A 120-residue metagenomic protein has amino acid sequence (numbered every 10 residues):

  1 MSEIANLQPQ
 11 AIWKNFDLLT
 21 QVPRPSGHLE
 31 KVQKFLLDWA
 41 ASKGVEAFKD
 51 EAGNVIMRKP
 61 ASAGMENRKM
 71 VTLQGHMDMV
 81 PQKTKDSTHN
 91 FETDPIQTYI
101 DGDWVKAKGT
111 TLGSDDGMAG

Functional and structural regions predicted by a protein language model:
M1-V22: N-terminal hydrophobic or amphipathic helices/low-complexity stretches enriched in small/hydrophobic/Pro/Gly
E3-L7, G27, T111-D115: Alpha-helix capping and helix-loop boundary segments enriched in small/acidic/polar residues
Q10, E30-K31, M118: Residue-level recognition of alpha-helix initiation/capping sites
D17-T20, A40, G44, P81: Structural signal for hydrophobic packing residues in well-ordered secondary-structure cores of soluble enzyme domains
V22-R24, K59, G75, G109: Short glycine-centered, acidic/aromatic-flanked micro-motifs in structured strand/loop junctions that mark active-site
P25-V71: A non-catalytic alpha/beta surface segment that caps or lines the substrate-entry region of metallo-dependent hydrolase
M65-G120: Active-site metal-coordination/substrate-binding segment of hydrolases, especially metallo-dependent peptidases
